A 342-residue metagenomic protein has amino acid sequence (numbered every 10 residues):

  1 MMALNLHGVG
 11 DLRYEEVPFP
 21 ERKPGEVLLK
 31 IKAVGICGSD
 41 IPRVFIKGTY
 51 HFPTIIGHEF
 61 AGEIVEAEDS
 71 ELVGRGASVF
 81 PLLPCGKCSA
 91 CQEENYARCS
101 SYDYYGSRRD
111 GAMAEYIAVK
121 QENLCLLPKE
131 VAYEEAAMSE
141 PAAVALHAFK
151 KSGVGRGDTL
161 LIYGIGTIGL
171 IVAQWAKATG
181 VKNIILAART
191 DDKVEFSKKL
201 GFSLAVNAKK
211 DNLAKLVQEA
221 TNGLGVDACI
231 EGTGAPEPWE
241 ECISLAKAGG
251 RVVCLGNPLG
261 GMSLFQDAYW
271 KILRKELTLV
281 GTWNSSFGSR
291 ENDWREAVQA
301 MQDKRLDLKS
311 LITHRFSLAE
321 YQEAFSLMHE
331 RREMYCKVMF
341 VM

Functional and structural regions predicted by a protein language model:
P20-V34, K47-S89, N123-E130: Glycine-rich beta-strand-centered segment in the early N-terminal region that forms part of a ligand/cofactor-binding
E59, R75-G76, A90, Y116 (+3 more regions): Residue-level marker of beta-strand positions
G74-G76, A132-K210, K215: Mid-domain Rossmann-like dinucleotide-binding core that forms the NAD(H)/NADP(H) cofactor-binding site
C85-Y163: NAD(P)H dinucleotide-binding glycine-rich loop of Rossmann-like/cofactor-binding domains, especially the beta1-alpha1
S152, E195, K199-L277: Glycine-rich cofactor phosphate-binding loops and adjacent beta1-alpha1 units of small-molecule cofactor enzyme domains
N207, G223, V253, P258-M262 (+2 more regions): C-terminal capping/lid region of NAD(P)-dependent oxidoreductase domains
Q218, M262-T313, Q322-E323: C-terminal substrate-binding/catalytic core of Rossmann-like NAD(P)-dependent dehydrogenases/reductases
